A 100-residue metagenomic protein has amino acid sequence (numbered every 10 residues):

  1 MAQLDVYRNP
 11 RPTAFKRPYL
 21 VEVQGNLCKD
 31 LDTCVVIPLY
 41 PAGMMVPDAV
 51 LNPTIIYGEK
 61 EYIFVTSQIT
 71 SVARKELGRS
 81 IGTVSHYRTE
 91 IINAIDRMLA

Functional and structural regions predicted by a protein language model:
M1-A2, A100: Absolute protein N-terminus
Q3, P10, A14-T54: Compact nucleic-acid interaction/catalytic patches
R8, V21, N93-D96: Residue-level recognition of well-ordered secondary-structure positions
Y57-A100: C-terminal terminal-subdomain/extension
